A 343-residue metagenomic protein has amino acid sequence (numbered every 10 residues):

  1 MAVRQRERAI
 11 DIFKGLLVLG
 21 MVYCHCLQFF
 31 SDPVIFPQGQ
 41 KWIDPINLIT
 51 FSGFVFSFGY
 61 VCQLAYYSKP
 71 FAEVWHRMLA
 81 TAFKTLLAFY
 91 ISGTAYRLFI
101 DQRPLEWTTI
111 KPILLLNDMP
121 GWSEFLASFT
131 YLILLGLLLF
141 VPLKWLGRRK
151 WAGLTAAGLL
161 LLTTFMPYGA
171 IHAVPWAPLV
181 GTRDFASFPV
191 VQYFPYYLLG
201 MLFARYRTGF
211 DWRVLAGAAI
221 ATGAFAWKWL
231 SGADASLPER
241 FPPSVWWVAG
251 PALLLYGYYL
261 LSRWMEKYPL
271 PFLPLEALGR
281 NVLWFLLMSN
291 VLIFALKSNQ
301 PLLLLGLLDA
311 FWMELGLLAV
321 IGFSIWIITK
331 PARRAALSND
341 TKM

Functional and structural regions predicted by a protein language model:
M1-M343: Alpha-helical transmembrane segments and their immediate juxtamembrane cytosolic regions
